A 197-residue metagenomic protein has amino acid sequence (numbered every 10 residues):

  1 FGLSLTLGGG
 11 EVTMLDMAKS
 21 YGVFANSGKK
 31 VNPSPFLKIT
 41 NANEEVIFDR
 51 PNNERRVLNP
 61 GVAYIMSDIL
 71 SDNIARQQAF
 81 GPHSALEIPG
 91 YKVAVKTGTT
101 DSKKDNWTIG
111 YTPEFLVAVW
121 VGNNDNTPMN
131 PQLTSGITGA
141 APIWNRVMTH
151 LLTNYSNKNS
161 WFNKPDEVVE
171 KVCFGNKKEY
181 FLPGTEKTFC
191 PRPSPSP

Functional and structural regions predicted by a protein language model:
F1-T6: Surface-exposed aromatic
E11-R192, S196: A penicillin-recognizing enzyme superfamily signal
